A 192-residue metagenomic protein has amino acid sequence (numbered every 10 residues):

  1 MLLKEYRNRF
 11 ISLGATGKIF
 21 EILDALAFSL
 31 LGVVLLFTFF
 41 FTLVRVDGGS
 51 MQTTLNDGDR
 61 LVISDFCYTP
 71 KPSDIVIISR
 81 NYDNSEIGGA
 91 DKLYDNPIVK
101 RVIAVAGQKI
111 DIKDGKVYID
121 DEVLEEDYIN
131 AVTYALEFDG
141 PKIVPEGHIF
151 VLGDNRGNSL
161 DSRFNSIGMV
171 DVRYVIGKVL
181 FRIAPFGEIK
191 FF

Functional and structural regions predicted by a protein language model:
M1-P97, V170-Y174, K178-F192: Protein maturation boundaries and topogenic segments
T54, Y68-T69, I103, I143 (+2 more regions): Residue-level "contact hotspot" at macromolecular interaction interfaces
R60, I75, K109, H148-I149: Residue-level marker of beta-strand positions
P97-E122: Mid-length scaffold segments of soluble, non-membrane domains
L124-E125, R156: Short, isolated positions in well-ordered beta-strands
N130-G147: Acidic loop->beta-strand submotif enriched in PP2C/PPM serine/threonine phosphatases
G153: Phosphate/adenylate-binding glycine loop and adjacent helical scaffold
N158-I167: Active-site loop architecture of trypsin-fold serine endopeptidases
